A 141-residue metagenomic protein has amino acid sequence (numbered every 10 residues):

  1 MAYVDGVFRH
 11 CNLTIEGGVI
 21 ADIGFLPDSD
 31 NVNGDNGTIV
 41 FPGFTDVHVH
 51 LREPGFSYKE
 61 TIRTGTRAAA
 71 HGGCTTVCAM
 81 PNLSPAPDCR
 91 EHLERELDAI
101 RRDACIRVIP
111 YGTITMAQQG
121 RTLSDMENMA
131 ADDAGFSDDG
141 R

Functional and structural regions predicted by a protein language model:
M1-S29: N-terminal metal-binding scaffold of metallo-dependent hydrolase/deaminase domains
D5, I23, D35-N36, G43-V47 (+3 more regions): Fold-independent oxyanion-binding glycine-rich loops and adjacent beta-strand/coil segments at enzyme active sites
L13, G18, G37, H48 (+4 more regions): Divalent metal-coordination and catalytic microenvironments
P27-S29, D35-N36, G72-T75, D103-R107 (+1 more regions): Short coil/turn connectors at secondary-structure junctions
S29, V40, M116-Q118: A short acidic, often aromatic-flanked loop/helix-cap motif at beta-alpha or helix-coil junctions that lines enzyme
N36-D103: Metal-associated gating/positioning segment near the N- to mid-region
L83-R95, A99-R141: Histidine/acidic-residue-rich, glycine-tolerant segments that coordinate divalent metal ions
